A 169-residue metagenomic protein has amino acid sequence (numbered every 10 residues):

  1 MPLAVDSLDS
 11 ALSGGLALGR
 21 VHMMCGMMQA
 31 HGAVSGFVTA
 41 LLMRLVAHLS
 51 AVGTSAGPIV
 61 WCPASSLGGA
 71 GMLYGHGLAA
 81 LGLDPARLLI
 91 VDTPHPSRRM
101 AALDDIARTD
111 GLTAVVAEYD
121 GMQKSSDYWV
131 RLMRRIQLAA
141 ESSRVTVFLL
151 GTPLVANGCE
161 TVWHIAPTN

Functional and structural regions predicted by a protein language model:
M1-C62, G71, G77-A86: Detector for small/aliphatic-rich hydrophobic stretches
L41, A102, L132-I136: A short acidic, amphipathic alpha-helical/loop segment
S55-T113, E118, M122: Conserved inter-motif catalytic segment of the P-loop NTP-binding fold
D110, S142-V145, G158-E160: Short gly/pro-enriched beta-turn/loop segments at secondary-structure junctions
Q123-V130: Glycine/threonine-rich flexible loop motifs
R135-T152: Substrate-engagement module of ASCE P-loop NTPases
F148-N169: Phosphate-binding/switch region of NTP-binding enzymes
